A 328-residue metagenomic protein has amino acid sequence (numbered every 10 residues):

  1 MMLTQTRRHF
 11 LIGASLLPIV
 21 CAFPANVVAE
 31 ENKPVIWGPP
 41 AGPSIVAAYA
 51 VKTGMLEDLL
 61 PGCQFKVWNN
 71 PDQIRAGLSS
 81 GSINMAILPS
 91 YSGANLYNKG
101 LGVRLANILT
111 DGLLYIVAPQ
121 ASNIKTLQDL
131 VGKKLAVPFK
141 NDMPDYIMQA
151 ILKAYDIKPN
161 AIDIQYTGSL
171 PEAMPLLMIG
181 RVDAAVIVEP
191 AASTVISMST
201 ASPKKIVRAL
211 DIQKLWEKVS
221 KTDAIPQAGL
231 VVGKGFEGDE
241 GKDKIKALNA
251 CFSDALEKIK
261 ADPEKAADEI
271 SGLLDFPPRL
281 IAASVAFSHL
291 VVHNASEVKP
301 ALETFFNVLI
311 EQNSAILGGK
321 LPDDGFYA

Functional and structural regions predicted by a protein language model:
L3, H9-V28: N-terminal export signals
E30-I157, I164-T167, D183-E189, I206-L210: Short, glycine-/small- and polar/acidic-enriched structural segments that line small-molecule recognition paths
E57-L59, L215-D223, V291-K299: Short, solvent-exposed loop/beta-turn-alpha elements that line the ligand-binding surface or hinge of extracytoplasmic
A76-G77, N95, D129, P175-L176 (+3 more regions): Well-formed, non-transmembrane alpha-helical positions, independent of function
S82, I87, Y97-G100, F139 (+6 more regions): Sec/Tat-exported extracytoplasmic proteins
Y91-S92, P171-E269: Pocket-lining segment of extracytoplasmic ligand-binding domains
E237-Q312: Secondary-structure end/capping motifs
E303-A328: Conserved C-terminal helix/tail region of periplasmic/extracytoplasmic solute-binding proteins
